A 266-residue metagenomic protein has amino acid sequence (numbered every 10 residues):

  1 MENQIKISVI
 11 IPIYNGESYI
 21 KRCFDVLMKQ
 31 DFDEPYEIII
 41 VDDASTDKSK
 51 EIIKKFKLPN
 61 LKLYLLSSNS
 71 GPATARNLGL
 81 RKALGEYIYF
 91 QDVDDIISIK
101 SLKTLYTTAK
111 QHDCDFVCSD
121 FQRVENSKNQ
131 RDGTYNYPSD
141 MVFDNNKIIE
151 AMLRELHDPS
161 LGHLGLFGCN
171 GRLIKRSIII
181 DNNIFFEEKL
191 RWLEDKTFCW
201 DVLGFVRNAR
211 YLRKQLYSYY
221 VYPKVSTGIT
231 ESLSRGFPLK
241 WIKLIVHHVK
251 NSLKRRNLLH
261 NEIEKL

Functional and structural regions predicted by a protein language model:
G16-K29: Short, well-formed alpha-helical segments that are part of the catalytic scaffolds of diverse glycosyltransferases
Y19-K21, D47-K55, I96, K100: Acidic helix N-cap motif at the loop->helix transition within catalytic regions of sugar-transfer enzymes
V26, D42-E51, S68: A conserved acidic beta->alpha catalytic loop
P35-A44, Y64-L66, V93: Short beta-strand/loop segment that forms part of the nucleotide-sugar
L66-A83, V93: Glycine-rich, basic loop-to-helix element that forms the pyrophosphate-binding segment of sugar-nucleotide handling
I88: Short aromatic/hydrophobic "clamp" motif used to bind/position activated sugar donors
I96-R210, Y217-F237: Donor-binding/catalytic cores of nucleotide-activated saccharide and glycerol-phosphate transferases/polymerases
Y211-L266: C-terminal subregions of glycosyltransferases and related glycan-biosynthesis enzymes
